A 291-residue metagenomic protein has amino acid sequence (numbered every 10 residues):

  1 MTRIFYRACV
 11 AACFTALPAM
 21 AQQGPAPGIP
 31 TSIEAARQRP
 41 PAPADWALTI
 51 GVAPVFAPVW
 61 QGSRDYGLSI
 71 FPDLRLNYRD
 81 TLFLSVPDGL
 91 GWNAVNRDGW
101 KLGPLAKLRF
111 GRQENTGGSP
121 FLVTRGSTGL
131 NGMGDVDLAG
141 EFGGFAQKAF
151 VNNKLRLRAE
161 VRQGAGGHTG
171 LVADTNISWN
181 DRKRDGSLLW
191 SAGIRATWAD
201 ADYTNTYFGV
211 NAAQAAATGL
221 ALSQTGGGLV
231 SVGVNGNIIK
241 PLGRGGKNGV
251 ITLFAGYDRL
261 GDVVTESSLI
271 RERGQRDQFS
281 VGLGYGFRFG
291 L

Functional and structural regions predicted by a protein language model:
M1-A44, G274, G290-L291: Cleavable N-terminal export/targeting peptides
Q22-L82: Short glycine/proline- and aromatic-enriched beta-strand/turn motifs that initiate or cap beta-hairpins
Q23-P27, V86-S191, A199-S223, R259-S280: Outer-membrane pore/translocation modules
A44-W46, D80-L82, D98, F110 (+4 more regions): Short coil turns and loop connectors of transmembrane beta-barrels in diderm outer membranes and organellar homologs
I50-V52, L102-L105, A192-R195, I251-D258: Extended hydrophobic secondary-structure segments that form protein cores and membrane-embedded regions
F71-D73, I177, R276-L291: Outer-membrane beta-barrel "beta-signal"
T218-G236, K247: A conserved mid-domain beta-alpha-beta active-site/ligand-binding segment of alpha/beta enzyme cores
G236-G243, V250-R259: Internal, hydrophobic beta-strand segments that form the core of beta-sheet-rich folds
